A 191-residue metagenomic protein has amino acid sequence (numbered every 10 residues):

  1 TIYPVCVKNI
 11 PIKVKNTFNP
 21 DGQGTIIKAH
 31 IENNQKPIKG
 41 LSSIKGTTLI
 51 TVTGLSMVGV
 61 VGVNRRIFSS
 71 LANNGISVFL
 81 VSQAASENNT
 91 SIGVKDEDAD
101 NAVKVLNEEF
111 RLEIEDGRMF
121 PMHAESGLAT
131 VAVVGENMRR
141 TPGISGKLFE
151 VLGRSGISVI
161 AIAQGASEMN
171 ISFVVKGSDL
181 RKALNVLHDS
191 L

Functional and structural regions predicted by a protein language model:
T1-L191: C-terminal catalytic "cap/lid" subdomain
